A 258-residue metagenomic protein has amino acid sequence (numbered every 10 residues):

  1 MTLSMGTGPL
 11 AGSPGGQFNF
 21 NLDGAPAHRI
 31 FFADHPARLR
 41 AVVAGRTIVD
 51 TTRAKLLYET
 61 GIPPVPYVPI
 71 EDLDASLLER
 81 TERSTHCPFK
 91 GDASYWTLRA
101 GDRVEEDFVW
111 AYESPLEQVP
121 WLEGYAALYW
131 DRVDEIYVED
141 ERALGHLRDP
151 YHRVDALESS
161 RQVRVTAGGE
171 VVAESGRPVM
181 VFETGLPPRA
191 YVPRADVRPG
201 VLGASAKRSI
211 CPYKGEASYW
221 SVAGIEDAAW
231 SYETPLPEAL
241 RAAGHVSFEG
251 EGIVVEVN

Functional and structural regions predicted by a protein language model:
M1-N258: Terminal leader/tail segments of proteins
